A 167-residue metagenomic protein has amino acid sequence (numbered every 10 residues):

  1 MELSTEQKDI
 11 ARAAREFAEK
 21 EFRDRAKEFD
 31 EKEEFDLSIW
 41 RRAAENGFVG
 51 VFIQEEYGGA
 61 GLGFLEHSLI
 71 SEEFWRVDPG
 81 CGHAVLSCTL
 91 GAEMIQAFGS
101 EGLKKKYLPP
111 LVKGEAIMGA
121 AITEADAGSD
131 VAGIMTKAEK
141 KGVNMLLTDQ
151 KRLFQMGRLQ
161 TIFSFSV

Functional and structural regions predicted by a protein language model:
M1-E6: Intrinsic disorder at enzyme termini
R15, E45-E115, Q155-I162: Internal helix-loop-helix
R23-K32: C-terminal helix-coil-helix/basic helical segment that borders enzyme active sites and/or dimer interfaces and provides
E34, G59, G128-S129, M156: Conserved, non-catalytic sequence blocks in retroelement Pol enzymes and Pol-derived host proteins
G114-I122, F165-S166: A short, Trp-centered hydrophobic/proline-enriched beta-strand micro-motif
D126-I134: Active-site-adjacent elements of ketosynthase-type condensing enzymes
M135, N144, T148-V167: A short core secondary-structure module
